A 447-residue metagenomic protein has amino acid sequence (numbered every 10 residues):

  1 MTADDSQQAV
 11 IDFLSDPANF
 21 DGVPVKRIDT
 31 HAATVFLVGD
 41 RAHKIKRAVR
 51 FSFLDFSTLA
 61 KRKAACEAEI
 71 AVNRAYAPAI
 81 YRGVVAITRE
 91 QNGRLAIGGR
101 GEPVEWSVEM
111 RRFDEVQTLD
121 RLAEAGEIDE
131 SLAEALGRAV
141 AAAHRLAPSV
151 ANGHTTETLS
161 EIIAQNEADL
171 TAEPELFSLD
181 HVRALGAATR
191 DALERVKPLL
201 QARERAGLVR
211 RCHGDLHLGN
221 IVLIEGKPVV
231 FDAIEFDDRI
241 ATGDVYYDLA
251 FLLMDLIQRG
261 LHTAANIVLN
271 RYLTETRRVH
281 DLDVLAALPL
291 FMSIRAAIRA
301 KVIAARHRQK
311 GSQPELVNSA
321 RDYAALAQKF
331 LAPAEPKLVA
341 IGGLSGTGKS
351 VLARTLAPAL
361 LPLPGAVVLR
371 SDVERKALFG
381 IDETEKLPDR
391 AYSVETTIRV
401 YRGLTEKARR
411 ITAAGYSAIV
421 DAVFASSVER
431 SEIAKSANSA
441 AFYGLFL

Functional and structural regions predicted by a protein language model:
Q7-H213, L218-I298: Conserved ATP-binding subdomain of kinase catalytic cores across diverse folds
L208, A334-V339, G415-Y416: Pre-Walker A (Motif I) flank of P-loop NTPase domains
F236-G243, L256-R259, D382-Y401, A422-V428: Short, contiguous acidic/charged loop-to-helix segments that flank catalytic cores in large enzymes
K301-L344: ATP/Mg2+ or Mg2+-diphosphate-binding catalytic cores that bind nucleotide phosphates or diphosphates via glycine-rich
K349: Conserved lysine of the Walker
L352, L356: Hydrophobic positions on the alpha1 helix immediately C-terminal to the Walker A/P-loop
A357-Y416: Conserved substrate/cofactor phosphate-moiety recognition/catalytic segment in nucleotide-dependent phosphotransferases
S439-L447: Conserved phosphate-donor/acceptor-positioning beta-strand/loop module used by diverse small-molecule
